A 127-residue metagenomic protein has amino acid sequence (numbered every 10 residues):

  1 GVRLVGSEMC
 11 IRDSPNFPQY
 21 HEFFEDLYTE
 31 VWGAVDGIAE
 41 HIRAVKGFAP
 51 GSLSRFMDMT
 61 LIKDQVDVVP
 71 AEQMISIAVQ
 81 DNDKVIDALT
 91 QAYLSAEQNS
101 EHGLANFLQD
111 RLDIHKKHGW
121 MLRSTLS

Functional and structural regions predicted by a protein language model:
G1-G6, C10-I11: Single conserved hydrophobic/aromatic residue that forms the stacking wall/gate of nucleotide- or nucleobase-binding
S7, K84-D87, K117-H118, S127: Metal- and O2-centered redox machinery and metal/ROS homeostasis
R12-Q19, M59-K63: Short, charge-patterned binding micro-sites
D13-F17, L94, Q98-E101, S127: Short, flexible helix-adjacent loops and helix caps
N16-R55, T125: Conserved alpha-helical segments that form or flank metal/cofactor-binding pockets of metalloenzymes
D36, E40, M57-Q109: Acidic/histidine-rich alpha-helical segments that form the ligand environment of transition-metal centers
N106-S127: Short, contiguous alpha-helical
